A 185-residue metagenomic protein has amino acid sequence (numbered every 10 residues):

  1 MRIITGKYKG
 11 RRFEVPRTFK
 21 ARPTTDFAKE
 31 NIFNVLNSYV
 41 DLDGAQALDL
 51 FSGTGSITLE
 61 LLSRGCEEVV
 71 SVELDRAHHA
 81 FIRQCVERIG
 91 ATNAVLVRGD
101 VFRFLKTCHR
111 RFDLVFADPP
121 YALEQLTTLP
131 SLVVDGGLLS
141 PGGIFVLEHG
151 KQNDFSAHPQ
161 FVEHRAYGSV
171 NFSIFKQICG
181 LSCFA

Functional and structural regions predicted by a protein language model:
M1-A185: Class I S-adenosyl-L-methionine-dependent methyltransferase catalytic core
